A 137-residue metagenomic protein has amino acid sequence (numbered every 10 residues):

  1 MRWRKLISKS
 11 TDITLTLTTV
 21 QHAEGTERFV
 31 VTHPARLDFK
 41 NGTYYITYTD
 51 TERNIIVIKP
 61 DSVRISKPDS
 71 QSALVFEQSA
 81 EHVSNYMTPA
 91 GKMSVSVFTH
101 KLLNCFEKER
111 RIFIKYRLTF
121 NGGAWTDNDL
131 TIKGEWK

Functional and structural regions predicted by a protein language model:
R2-A73, A80-V83, M87-F113, R117-F120 (+1 more regions): N-terminal intrinsically disordered, cationic/polar leader segments that include organellar targeting peptides
F120-K137: Edge beta-strand at a domain terminus
